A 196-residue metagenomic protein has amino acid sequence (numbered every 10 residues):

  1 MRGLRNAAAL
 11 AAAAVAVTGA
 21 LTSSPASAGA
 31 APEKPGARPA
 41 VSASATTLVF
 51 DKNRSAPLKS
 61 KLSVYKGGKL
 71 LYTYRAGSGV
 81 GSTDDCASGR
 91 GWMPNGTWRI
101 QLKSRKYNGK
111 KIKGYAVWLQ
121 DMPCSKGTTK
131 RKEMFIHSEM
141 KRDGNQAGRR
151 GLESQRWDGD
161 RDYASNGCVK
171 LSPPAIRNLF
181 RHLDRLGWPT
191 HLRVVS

Functional and structural regions predicted by a protein language model:
M1-A30: Secretory targeting and sorting signals
A9, A28, E33, A37 (+1 more regions): Low-complexity, intrinsically disordered tandem-repeat tracts enriched in small/polar residues
T22-A26, V41-A43, L171: Intrinsically disordered, low-complexity segments enriched in Ser/Pro/Gly/Ala and basic residues
A28-S88, V195-S196: Intrinsically disordered, low-complexity, Pro/Ser/Thr/Asn/Gly/Ala-rich spacer/linker segments adjacent to signal
S63-C124: Secreted/periplasmic proteins that engage bacterial cell-wall peptidoglycan
G91-W92, S104-S196: Exported/periplasmic cell-wall-interacting domains
